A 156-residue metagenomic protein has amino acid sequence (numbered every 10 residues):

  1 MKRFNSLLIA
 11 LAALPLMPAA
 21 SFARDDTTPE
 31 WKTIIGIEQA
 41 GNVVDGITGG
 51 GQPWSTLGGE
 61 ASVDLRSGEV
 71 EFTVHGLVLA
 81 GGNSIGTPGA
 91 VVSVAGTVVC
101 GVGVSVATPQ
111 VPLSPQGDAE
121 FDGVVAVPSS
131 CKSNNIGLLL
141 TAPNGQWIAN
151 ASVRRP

Functional and structural regions predicted by a protein language model:
M1-L8: Bacterial N-terminal signal peptides that target proteins for export
I9-L16: Bacterial N-terminal signal peptides
A19-A23: Sec/Tat signal peptide C-region and signal peptidase I cleavage site
R24-R66: Transition segment at domain starts
G68-F72: Structural beta-strand segments of beta-rich domains
G76-T87: Short amphipathic, basic-aromatic surface patches that mediate peripheral association with negatively charged
I85-G103: Extended low-complexity, serine/threonine- and proline-enriched intrinsically disordered segments
V104-P156: Helix-rich interaction surfaces within compact, conserved domain-sized segments that mediate assembly or partner
